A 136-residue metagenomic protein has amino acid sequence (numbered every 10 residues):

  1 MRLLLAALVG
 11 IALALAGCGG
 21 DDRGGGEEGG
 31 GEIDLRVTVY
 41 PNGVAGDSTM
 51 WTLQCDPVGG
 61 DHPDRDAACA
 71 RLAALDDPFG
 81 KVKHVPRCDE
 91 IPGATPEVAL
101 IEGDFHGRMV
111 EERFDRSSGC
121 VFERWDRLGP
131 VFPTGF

Functional and structural regions predicted by a protein language model:
M1-A6: Bacterial N-terminal signal peptides that target proteins for export
A14-G17: C-terminal motif of bacterial Sec signal peptides marking the signal peptidase cleavage site
G19, Q54-D56, A68-A70, R87-D89 (+1 more regions): Sequence contexts marking disulfide-bonded cysteines in secreted/extracellular proteins
G26-P78: N-terminal secretory signal peptides
H62-R65, D76-G80, T95-V98, R127-P130: Extracellular/mature segments of secreted proteins
V82-E111: Short, structured surface segments that line ligand/substrate-binding pockets
R113-F136: C-terminal partner/receptor-binding element of secreted or periplasmic proteins
